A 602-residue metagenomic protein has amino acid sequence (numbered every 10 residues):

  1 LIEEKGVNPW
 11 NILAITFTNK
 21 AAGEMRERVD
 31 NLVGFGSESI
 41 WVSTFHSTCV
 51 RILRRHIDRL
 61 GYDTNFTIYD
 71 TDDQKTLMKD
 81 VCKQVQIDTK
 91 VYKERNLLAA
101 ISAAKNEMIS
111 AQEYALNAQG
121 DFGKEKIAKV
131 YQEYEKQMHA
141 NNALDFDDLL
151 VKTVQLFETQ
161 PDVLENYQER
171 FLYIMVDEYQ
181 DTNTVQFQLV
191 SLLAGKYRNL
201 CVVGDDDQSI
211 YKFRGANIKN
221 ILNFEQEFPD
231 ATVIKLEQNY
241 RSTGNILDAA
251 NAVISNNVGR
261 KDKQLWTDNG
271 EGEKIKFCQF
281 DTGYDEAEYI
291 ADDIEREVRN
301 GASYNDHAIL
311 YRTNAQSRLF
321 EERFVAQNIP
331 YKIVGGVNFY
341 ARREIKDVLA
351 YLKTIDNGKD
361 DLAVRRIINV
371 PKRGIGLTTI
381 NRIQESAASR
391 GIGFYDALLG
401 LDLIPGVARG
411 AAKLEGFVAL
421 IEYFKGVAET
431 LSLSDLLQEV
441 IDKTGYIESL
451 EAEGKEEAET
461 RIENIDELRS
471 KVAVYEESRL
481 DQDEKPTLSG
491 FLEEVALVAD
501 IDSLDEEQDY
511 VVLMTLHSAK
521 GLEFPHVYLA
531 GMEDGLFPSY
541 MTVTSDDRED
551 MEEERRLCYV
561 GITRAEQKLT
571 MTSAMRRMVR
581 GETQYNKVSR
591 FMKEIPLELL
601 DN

Functional and structural regions predicted by a protein language model:
L1-Y69, K75, N141, L164-E165 (+2 more regions): P-loop NTPase Walker
G6, L13-A14, A21-A22, W41 (+4 more regions): Conserved helicase NTPase motor core
V7-N11, G36-S39, K196-N199, D205-D207 (+8 more regions): Short glycine-/polar-rich loops that comprise or flank the Walker A/P-loop and associated switch/sensor motifs
S37-I40, D58-D148, F171, V233-K235 (+2 more regions): ATP-hydrolysis module of ASCE/P-loop NTPase motor domains, specifically the Walker B Asp-Glu catalytic pair
W41-T44, D145-T153, V348, K353 (+1 more regions): Conserved two-lobed SF2 helicase motor
T48-H56, D207-R214, R241-S242, I333-D356 (+1 more regions): Short alpha-helix plus adjacent loop in nuclease-associated cores
I57, P229-T232, E237-P330, K353-G358 (+3 more regions): Helicase P-loop NTPase motor core
G120, S303, S317-I329, R342 (+1 more regions): Conserved helicase C-terminal RecA-like lobe
